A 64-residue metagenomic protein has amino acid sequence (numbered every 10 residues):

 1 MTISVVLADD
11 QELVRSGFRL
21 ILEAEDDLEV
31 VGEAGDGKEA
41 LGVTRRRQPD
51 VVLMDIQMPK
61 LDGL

Functional and structural regions predicted by a protein language model:
T2-V14, F18-L22: Conserved acidic segment of CheY-like receiver
A8-D9, A34, V52: Conserved sequence signature across two-component system core domains
V14, M54, P59-D62: The feature encodes the CheY-like receiver
D27-G35, V43: Short hydrophobic/Thr-rich beta-strand motif most characteristic of the beta2 strand and flanking loop of CheY-like
D36-E39, K60-D62: Acidic catalytic/metal-coordinating carboxylates
G42-T44, L64: Short amphipathic alpha-helix used as the core "switch/output" element in two-component signaling
R47-L53: Active-site beta3 strand of CheY-like receiver
